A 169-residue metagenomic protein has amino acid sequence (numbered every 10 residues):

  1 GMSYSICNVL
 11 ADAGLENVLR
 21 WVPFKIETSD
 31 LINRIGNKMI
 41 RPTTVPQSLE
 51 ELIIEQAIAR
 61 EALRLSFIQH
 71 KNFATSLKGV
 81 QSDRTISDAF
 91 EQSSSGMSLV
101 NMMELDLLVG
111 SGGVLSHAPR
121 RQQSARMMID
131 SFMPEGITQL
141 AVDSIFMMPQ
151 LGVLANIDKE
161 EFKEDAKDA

Functional and structural regions predicted by a protein language model:
G1-A169: Helical "lid/coupling" subdomains associated with nucleotide-phosphate turnover
